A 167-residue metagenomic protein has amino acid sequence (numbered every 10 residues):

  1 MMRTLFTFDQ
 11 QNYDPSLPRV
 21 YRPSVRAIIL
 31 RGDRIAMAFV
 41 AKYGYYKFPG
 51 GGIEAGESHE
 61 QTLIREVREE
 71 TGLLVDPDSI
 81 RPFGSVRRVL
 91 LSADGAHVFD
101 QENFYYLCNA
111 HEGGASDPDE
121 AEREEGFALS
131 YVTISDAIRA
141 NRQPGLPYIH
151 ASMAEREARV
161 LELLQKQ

Functional and structural regions predicted by a protein language model:
M1-R26: Acidic, metal-coordinating catalytic segment for phosphate/diphosphate chemistry, firing primarily on the Nudix
R19-Y21, A96-E102, A121-G126: A generic structural micro-feature
L30-E70, L74: Conserved Nudix-box catalytic region and its N-terminal flanking loop in Nudix hydrolases and closely related
Y45, A115-S116, E120-Q167: Nudix hydrolase/Nudix homology domain
I53, V86, A110, I134-A137: Hydrophobic pocket-lining residues within nucleotide cofactor-binding pockets
L74-G84: A short coil-to-beta-strand element that immediately follows conserved catalytic motifs
R88-D117, S130: Active-site-adjacent beta-strand/loop module that shapes the phosphate/pyrophosphate-binding cleft
